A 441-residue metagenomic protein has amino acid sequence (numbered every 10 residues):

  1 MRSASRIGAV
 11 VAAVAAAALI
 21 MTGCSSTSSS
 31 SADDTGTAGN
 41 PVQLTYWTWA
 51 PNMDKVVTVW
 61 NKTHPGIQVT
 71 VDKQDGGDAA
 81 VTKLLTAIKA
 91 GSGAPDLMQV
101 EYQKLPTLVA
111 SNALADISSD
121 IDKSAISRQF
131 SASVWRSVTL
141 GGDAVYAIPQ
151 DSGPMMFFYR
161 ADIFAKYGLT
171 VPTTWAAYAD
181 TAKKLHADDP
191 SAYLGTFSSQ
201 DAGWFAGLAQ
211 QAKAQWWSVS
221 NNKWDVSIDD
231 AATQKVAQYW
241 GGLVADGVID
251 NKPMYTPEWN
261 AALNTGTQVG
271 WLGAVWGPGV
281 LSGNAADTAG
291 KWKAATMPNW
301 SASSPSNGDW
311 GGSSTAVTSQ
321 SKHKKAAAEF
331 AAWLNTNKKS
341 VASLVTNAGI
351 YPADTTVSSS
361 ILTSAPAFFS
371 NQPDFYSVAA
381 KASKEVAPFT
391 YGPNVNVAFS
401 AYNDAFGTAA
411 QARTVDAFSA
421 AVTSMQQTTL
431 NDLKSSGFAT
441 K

Functional and structural regions predicted by a protein language model:
R2-T107, K123-A125, S301, A420-K441: Conserved N-terminal structural module of periplasmic/extracytoplasmic solute-binding proteins
T86, P95-D96, A125-D162, Y193 (+2 more regions): A structural signal for short loop-to-beta-strand junctions that line the ligand-binding cleft of periplasmic/secreted
Y102-P154, L208-A209, K293-A295, K441: Hinge/lid segment of periplasmic solute-binding proteins
S118-F130, L194-G195, A214-K235, G283-D287 (+3 more regions): Short, solvent-exposed loop/beta-turn-alpha elements that line the ligand-binding surface or hinge of extracytoplasmic
A144-Q150, M155, A176-V226, A232 (+1 more regions): Extracytoplasmic/periplasmic solute-binding protein
A165, A382-K441: Conserved C-terminal helix/tail region of periplasmic/extracytoplasmic solute-binding proteins
A182, K223-P253, M297: Glycine-centered hinge/linker elements that transmit conformational signals in sensory and ligand-binding systems
W276-T288, W300-D404, T440-K441: C-terminal lobe and pocket-closing loops of periplasmic/extracytoplasmic Venus-flytrap solute-binding proteins
